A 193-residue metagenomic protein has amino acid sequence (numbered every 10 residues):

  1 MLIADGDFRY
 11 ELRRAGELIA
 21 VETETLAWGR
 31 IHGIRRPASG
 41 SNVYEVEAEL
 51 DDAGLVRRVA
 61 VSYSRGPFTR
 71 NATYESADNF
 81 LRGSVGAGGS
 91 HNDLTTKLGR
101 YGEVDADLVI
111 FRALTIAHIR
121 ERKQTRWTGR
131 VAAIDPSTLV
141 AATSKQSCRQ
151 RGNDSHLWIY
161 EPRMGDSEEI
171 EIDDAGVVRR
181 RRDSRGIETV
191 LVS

Functional and structural regions predicted by a protein language model:
M1-I19, N71-R163: Solvent-exposed helix/loop surface patches that form functional interfaces
L2-R9, A27-H32, A53-A60, R151-I159 (+1 more regions): Short, hydrophobic/aromatic-rich segments at coil-to-beta transitions
L2-V46: N-terminal ordered "arm"
P37-A87: Hydrophobic/aromatic-rich structural module bridging two neighboring secondary-structure elements via a short loop
A38-S41, Y160-M164: Short loop/turn motifs at secondary-structure junctions and domain boundaries
N42-Y44, P67-E75, H91-T96, E169-I170 (+1 more regions): A short, polar/proline- and glycine-enriched secondary-structure boundary/capping micro-motif
E161-S193: C-terminal structured interaction module
